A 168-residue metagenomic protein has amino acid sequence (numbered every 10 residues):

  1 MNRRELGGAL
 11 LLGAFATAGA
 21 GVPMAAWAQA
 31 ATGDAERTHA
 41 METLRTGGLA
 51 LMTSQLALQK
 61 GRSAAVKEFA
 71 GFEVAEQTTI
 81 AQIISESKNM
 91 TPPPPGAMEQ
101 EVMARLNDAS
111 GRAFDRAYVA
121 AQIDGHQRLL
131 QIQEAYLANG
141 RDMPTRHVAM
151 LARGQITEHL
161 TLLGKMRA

Functional and structural regions predicted by a protein language model:
N2-A168: His/Met- and acidic-residue-enriched segments that coordinate or traffic transition-metal cofactors and support
